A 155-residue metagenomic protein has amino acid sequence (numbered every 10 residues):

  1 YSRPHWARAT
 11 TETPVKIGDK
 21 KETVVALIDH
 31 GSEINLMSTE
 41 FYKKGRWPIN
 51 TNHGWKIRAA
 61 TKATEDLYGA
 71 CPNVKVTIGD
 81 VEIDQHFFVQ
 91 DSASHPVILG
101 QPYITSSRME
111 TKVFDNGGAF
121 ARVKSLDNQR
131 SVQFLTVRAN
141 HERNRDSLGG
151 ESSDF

Functional and structural regions predicted by a protein language model:
S2-I28, V76-E82: Active-site or ligand-binding cleft "flap/edge" segments
G31: Conserved active-site segments centered on acidic
I34-E40, K44-F155: Aspartic protease core domain of the pepsin/retropepsin superfamily
